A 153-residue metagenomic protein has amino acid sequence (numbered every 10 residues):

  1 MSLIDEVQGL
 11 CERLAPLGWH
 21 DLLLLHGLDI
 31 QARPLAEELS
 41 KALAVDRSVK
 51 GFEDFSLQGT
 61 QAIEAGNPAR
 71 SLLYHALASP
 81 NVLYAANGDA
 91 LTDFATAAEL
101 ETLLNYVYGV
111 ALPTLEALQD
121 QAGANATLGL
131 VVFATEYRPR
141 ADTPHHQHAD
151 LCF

Functional and structural regions predicted by a protein language model:
M1-F153: Aromatic- and Gly/Pro-enriched helix-to-coil junctions and flexible linker segments
